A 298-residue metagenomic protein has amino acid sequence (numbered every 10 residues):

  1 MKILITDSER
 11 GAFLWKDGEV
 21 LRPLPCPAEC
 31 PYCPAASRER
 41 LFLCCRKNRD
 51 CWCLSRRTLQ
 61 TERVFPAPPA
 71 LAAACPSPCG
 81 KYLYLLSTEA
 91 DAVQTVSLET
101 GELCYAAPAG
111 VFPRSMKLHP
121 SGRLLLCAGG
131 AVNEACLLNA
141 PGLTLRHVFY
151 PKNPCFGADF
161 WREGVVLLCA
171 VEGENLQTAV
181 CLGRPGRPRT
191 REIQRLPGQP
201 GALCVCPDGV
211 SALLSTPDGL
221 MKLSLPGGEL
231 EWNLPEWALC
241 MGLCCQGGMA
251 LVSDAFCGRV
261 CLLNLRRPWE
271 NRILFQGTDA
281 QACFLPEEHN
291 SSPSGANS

Functional and structural regions predicted by a protein language model:
M1, R38-R40, C79-K81, S121-R123 (+3 more regions): Short coil/turn segments that connect the beta-strands within blades of beta-propeller domains
M1-P25, P34, L41: An edge-strand/N-cap motif at the start of beta-rich repeat modules
I5-T6, L43-C44, L85, C127 (+3 more regions): Residue position within the beta-strands of beta-propeller blades
S8, R46-K47, T88, G130-A131 (+3 more regions): Short loop/turn segments immediately following the C-termini of beta-strands
K16-E19, S55-L59, S97-G101, N139-L143 (+3 more regions): Short loop/turn segments that connect beta-strands within beta-propeller blades
E19-C26, Q60-F65, E102-A107, T144-F149 (+3 more regions): A short beta-strand motif characteristic of beta-propeller blades
A28-A36, P69-P76, V111-L118, N153-F160 (+3 more regions): Repeated scaffold domains used in trafficking and secretory/extracellular systems, primarily beta-propellers
S253-S298: Blade-level signature of beta-propeller repeat domains, shared across WD40, Kelch, NHL, RCC1 and BNR/Asp-box propellers
